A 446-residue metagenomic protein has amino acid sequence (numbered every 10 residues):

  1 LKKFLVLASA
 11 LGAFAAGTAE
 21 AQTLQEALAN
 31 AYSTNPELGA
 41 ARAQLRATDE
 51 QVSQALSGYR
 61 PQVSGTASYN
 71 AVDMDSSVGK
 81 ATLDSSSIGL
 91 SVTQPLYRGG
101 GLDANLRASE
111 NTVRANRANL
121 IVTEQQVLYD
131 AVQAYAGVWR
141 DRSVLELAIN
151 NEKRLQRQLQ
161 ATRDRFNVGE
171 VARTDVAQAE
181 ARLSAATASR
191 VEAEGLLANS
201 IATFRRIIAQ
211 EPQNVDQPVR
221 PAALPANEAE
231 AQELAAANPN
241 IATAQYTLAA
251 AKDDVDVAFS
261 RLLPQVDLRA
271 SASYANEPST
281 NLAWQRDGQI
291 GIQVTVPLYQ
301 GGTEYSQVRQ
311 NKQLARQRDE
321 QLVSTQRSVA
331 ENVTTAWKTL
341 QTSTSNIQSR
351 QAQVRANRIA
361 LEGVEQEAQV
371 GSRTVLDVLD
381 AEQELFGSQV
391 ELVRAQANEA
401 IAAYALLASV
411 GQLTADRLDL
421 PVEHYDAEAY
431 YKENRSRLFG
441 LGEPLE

Functional and structural regions predicted by a protein language model:
L1-E20: Gram-negative bacterial Sec-dependent N-terminal signal peptides
K3, V122-A236, A336-T339, S343 (+5 more regions): Periplasmic alpha-helical coiled-coil/stalk elements that build and connect Gram-negative outer-membrane
A19-T66, P95-L96, E211-A249, P297-L298 (+2 more regions): Bacterial Sec-pathway N-terminal export signals of envelope proteins
T23, Q62-D75, G79-T123, A242-Q326 (+4 more regions): Small/polar-residue-enriched beta-strand and adjacent coil segments characteristic of outer-membrane beta-barrel
L106-E110, R173-S184, R309, V375-Q383: Short, charged, amphipathic alpha-helical segments
A193, Y246, A395: Metallo-beta-lactamase
V393-E446: Acidic, low-complexity, intrinsically disordered peripheral segments
